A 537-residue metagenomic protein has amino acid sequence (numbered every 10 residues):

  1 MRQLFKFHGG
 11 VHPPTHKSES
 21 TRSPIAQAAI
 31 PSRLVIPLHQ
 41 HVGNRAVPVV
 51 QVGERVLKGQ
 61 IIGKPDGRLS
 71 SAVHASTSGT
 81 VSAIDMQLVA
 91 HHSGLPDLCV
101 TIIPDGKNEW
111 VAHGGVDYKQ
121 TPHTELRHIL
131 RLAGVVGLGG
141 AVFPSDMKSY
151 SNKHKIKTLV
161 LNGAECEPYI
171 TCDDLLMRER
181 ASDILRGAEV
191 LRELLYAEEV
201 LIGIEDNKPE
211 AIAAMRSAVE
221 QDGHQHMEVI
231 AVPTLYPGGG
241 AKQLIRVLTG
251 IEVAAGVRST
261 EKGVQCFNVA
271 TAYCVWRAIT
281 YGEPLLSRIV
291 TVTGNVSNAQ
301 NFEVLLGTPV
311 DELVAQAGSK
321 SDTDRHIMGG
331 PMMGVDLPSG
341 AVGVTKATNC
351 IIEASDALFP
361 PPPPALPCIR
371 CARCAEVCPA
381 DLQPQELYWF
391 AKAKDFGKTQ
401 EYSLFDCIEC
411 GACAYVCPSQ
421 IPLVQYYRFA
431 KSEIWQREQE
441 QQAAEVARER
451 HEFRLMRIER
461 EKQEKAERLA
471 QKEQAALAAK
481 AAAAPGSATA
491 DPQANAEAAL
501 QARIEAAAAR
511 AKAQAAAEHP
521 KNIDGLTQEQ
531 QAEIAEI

Functional and structural regions predicted by a protein language model:
M1-V49, T101: N-terminal, Lys/Arg-enriched amphipathic/low-complexity engagement segments that precede the first folded domain
Q51-K64, A83: Short, well-structured beta-strand-loop connectors
G79-V81: Conserved hydrophobic positions within beta-strands
A83, L88-F143, K153, P209: Acidic low-complexity segments
N108-W110, G137, L159-D173, V296: Gly-rich Lys/Arg/Thr-decorated short loops/hinges at beta-loop-alpha junctions or inter-strand turns that position
A164, E198-T308, Q316-S321: Hydrophobic alpha-helical positions that pack around
T348-P363, A375, P379-S487: Ferredoxin-type iron-sulfur electron-transfer modules in oxidoreductases and energy-metabolism complexes
S487-I537: Charge-dense, low-complexity intrinsically disordered regions
